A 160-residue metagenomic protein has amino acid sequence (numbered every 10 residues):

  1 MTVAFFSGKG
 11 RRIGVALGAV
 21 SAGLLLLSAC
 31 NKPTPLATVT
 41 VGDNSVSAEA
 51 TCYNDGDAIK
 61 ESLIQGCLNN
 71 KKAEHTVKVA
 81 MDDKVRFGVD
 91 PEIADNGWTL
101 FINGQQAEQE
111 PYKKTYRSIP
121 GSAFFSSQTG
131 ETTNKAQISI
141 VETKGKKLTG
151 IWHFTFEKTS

Functional and structural regions predicted by a protein language model:
V3, N31-L36, Y112-S160: Helix-rich interaction surfaces within compact, conserved domain-sized segments that mediate assembly or partner
V3-L17: Bacterial N-terminal signal peptides that target proteins for export
V20-L24: Alpha-helical transmembrane segments
L25-A29: C-terminal motif of bacterial Sec signal peptides marking the signal peptidase cleavage site
K32-H75: Transition segment at domain starts
T40-G42, E49-T51, A80-D82, G88-D90 (+5 more regions): A structural detector for beta-sheet-dominated domains
D55-A58, G97, Y116-S118: A short local loop/turn or secondary-structure capping micro-motif enriched for an aromatic residue
L68-Y112: Mature extracytoplasmic domains of secretory-pathway proteins
